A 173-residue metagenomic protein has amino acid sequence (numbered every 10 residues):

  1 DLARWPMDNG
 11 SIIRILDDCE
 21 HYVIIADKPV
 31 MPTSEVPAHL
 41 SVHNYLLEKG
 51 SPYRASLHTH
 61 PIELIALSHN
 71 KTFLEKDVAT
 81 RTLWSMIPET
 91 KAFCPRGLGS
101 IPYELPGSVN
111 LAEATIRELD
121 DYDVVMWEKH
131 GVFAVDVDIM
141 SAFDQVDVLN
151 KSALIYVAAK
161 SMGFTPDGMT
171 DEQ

Functional and structural regions predicted by a protein language model:
D1-Q173: Glycine-rich flexible loops
